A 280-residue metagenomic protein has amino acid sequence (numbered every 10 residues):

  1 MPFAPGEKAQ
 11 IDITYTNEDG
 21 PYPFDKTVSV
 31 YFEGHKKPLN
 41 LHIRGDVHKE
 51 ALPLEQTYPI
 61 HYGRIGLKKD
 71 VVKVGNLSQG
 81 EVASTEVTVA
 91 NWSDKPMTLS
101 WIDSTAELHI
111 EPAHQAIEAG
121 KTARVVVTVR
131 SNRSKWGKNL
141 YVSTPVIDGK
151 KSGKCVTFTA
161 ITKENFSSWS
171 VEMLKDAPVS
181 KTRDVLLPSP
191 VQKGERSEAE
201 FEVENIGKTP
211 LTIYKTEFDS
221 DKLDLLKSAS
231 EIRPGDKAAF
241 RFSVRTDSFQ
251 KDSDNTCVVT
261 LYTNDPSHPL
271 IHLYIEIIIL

Functional and structural regions predicted by a protein language model:
M1-E7, S93-T122, K208-K237: Surface-exposed binding patches on compact interaction domains or structured appendages
G6-K8, L77-V82, G120-T122, V191-R196 (+1 more regions): Solvent-exposed, conformationally flexible loop/turn segments
I11-D19, V125-N132, F240-S248: Short, hydrophobic beta-strand segments
T14-T16, Y31-H35, R130, V146-D148 (+2 more regions): Beta-strand-rich extracellular modules
E18-T27, Q79-E86, N132-S143, K193-F201 (+1 more regions): Short, solvent-exposed loop/turn segments enriched in Ser/Thr/Gly
P23, P38, D94-L99, G137 (+3 more regions): Short acidic/proline- and small/hydrophobic-mixed sequence motifs that coincide with surface turns and coil-to-beta
G34-A83, S93, D148-E202, I206-G207 (+1 more regions): Long, low-complexity ectodomains and other extracytoplasmic segments of secretory-pathway proteins
S197-I206, L211-L280: C-terminal soluble interaction/assembly domains
